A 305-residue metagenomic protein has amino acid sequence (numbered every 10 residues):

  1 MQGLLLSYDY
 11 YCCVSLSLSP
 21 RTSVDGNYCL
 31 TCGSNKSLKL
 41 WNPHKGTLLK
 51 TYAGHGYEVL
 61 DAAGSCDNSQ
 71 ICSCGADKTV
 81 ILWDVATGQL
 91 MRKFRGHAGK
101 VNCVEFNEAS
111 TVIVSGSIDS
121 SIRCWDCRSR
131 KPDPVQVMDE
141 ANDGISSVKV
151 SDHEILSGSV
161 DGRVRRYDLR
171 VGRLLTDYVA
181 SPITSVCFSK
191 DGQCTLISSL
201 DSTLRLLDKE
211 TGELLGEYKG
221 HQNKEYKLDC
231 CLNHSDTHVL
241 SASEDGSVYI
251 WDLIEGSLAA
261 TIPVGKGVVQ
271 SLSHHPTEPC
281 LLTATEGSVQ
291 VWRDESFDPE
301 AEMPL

Functional and structural regions predicted by a protein language model:
M1-S19, D25-N27: Intrinsically disordered, low-complexity acidic/Ser/Thr/Pro-rich linker and tail segments in large eukaryotic scaffolds
L6-C12, C32, L48-G54, C74 (+8 more regions): Short C-terminal beta-strands that terminate individual repeats in beta-propeller domains, predominantly WD40 blades
S15-R21, Y57-A63, G99-F106, N142-S151 (+3 more regions): Canonical WD40 repeat/beta-propeller blade segments in eukaryotic WD-repeat proteins
V24-D25, C66-D67, E108-A109, V150-D152 (+3 more regions): Residue-level detector of Asp-centered blade-edge/turn motifs that repeat once per structural unit in beta-propeller
T31-N35, S73-D77, G116-D119, G158-D161 (+3 more regions): Conserved strand-to-loop turn within each blade of WD40 beta-propeller repeats
L38-W41, V80-D84, V104, G116 (+5 more regions): WD40-repeat beta-propellers
G216-L228, T237, G246-S247, I254-L305: Terminal intrinsically disordered, low-complexity extensions flanking WD-repeat/beta-propeller proteins
